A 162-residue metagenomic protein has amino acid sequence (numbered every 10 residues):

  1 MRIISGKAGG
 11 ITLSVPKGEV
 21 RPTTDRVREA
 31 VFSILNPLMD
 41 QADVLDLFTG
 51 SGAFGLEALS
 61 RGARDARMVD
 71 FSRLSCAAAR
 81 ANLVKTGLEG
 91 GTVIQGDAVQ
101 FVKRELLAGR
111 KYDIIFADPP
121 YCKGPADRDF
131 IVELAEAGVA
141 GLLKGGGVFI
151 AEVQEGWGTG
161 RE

Functional and structural regions predicted by a protein language model:
M1-E162: Class I S-adenosyl-L-methionine-dependent methyltransferase catalytic core
